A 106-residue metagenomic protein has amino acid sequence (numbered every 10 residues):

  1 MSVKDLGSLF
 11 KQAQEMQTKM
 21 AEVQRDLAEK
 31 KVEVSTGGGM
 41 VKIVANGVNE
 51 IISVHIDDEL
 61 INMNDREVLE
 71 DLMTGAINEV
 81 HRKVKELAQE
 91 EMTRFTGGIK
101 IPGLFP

Functional and structural regions predicted by a protein language model:
M1-A28, E33, K83-P106: Long amphipathic alpha-helical segments used for membrane anchoring, targeting, substrate engagement, or oligomerization
V3-L6, R66, E70: Short, structured helix-loop boundary elements
A13, N49, M73: Residue-level signature of catalytic and energy-coupling elements of molecular machines, predominantly ATP/GTP-dependent
A28-K31, S35-M40, N62: Small cofactor-carrier domains centered on a conserved lysine used for covalent cofactor attachment
S35-H55, L104: N-terminal intrinsically disordered, cationic/polar leader segments that include organellar targeting peptides
V54-R66: A short interface-forming secondary-structure element
L72, A76-V84: Stable alpha-helical structural segments in soluble proteins, enriched in small hydrophobic residues
